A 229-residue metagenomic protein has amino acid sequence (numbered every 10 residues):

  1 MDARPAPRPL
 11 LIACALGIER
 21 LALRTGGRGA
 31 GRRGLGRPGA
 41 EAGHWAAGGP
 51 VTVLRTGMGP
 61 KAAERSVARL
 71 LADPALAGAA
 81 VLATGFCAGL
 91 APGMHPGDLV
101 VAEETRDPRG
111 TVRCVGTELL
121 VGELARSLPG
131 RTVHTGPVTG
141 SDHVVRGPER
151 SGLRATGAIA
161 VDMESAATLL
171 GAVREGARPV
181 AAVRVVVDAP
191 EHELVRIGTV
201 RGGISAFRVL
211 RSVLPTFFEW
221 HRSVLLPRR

Functional and structural regions predicted by a protein language model:
M1-G130: Metabolite-binding pocket within alpha/beta catalytic cores that recognizes anionic/polar moieties
L16, A88-L90, D142, A167 (+1 more regions): Glycine-rich beta-alpha junction loops
L54, L82, V100, H134-G136 (+2 more regions): Hydrophobic/aromatic beta-strand patches that form the interior of the parallel beta-sheet core in alpha/beta enzyme
R55, D107-G116, L153-A160, I197-V200: Flexible, glycine/proline-enriched loop segments at strand-loop-helix junctions that form or flank small-ligand binding
V115-G176: Active-site rim beta-loop-alpha module in soluble metabolic enzymes
A166, A172-R201: Zn-dependent metallopeptidase/amidohydrolase metal-coordination segment
E191-R229: His/Asp/Glu-rich mid-to-C-terminal helical/loop segments that flank catalytic regions of hydrolases
